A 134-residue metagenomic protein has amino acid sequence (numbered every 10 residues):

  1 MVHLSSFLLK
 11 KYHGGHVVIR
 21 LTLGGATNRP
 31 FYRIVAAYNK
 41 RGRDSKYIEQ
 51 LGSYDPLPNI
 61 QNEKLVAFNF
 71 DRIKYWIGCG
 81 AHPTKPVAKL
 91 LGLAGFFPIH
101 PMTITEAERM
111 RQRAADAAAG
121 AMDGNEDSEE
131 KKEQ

Functional and structural regions predicted by a protein language model:
V2-Q134: Structured, basic alpha/beta domains of bacterial-type, RNA-associated proteins
